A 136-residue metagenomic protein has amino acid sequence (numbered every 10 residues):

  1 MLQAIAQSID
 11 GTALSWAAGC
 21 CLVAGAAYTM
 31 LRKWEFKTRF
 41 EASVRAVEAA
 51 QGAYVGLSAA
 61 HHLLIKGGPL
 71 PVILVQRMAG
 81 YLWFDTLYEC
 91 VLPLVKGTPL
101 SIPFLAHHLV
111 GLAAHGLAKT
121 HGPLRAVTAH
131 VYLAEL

Functional and structural regions predicted by a protein language model:
M1-A134: Membrane-helix and juxtamembrane interface regions of eukaryotic multi-pass membrane proteins
